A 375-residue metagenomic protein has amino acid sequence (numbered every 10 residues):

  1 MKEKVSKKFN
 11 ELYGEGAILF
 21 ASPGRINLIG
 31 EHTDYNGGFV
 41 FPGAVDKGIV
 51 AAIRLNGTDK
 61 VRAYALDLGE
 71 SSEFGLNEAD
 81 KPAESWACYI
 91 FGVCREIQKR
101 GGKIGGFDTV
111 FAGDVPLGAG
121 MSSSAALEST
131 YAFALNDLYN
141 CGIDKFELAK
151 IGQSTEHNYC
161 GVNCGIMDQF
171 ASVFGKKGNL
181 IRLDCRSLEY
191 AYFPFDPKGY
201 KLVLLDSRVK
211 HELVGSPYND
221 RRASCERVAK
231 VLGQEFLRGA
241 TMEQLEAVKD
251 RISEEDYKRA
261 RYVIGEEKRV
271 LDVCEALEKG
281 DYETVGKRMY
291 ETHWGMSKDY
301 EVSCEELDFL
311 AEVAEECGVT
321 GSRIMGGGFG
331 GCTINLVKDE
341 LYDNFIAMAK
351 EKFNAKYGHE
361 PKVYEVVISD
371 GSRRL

Functional and structural regions predicted by a protein language model:
M1-F20, I26, G30, F39 (+5 more regions): Gly/Ser-rich oxyanion-binding loop with an adjacent helix/lid that shapes the negatively charged ligand pocket
M1-R25, V50-A83, N179-G321, L336-L375: C-terminal nucleotide
N27, I49-I53, F170-V173, C332-I334: Short beta-strand scaffold segments in enzyme catalytic cores
G30-H32, V45: N-terminal cofactor/phosphate-binding cores enriched in small/glycine residues, especially glycine-rich loops such as
G37-A44, R221-R222: Short Gly/aromatic-enriched secondary-structure transition segments
A125-A126, C332-L336: FabD-like malonyl-/acyl-CoA
